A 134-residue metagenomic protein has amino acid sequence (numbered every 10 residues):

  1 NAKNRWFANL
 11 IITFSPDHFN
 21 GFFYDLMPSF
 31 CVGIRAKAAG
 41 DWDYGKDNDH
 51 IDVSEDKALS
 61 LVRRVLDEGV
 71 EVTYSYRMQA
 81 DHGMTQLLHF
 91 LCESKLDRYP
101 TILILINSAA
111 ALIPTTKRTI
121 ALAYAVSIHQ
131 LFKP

Functional and structural regions predicted by a protein language model:
N1-P134: Active-site histidine-anchored catalytic micro-motif
